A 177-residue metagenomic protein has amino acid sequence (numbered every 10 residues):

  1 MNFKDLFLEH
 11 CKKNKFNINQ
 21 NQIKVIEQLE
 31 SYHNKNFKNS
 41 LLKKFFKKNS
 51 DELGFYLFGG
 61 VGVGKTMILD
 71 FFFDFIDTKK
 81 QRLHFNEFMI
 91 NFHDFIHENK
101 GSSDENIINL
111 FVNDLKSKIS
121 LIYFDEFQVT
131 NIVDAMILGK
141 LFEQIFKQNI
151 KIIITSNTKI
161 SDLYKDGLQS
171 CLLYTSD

Functional and structural regions predicted by a protein language model:
F16-K43: N-terminal pre-Walker A segment at the start of P-loop NTPase domains
L57: Hydrophobic anchor at the beta1->P-loop junction of P-loop NTPases
K65: Conserved lysine of the Walker
I68: Hydrophobic positions on the alpha1 helix immediately C-terminal to the Walker A/P-loop
L83-K116: Short glycine-rich substrate-engagement loop in P-loop NTPases that contacts/grips substrate
V129-L138, Y164-G167: Conserved ATPase-coupling elements of RecA-like P-loop NTPase cores
K151-S156: Structural recognition of the conserved hydrophobic beta-strand(s) that form the central parallel beta-sheet of P-loop
Y174-D177: Conserved small/polar residues in nucleotide/adenosyl-binding loops
